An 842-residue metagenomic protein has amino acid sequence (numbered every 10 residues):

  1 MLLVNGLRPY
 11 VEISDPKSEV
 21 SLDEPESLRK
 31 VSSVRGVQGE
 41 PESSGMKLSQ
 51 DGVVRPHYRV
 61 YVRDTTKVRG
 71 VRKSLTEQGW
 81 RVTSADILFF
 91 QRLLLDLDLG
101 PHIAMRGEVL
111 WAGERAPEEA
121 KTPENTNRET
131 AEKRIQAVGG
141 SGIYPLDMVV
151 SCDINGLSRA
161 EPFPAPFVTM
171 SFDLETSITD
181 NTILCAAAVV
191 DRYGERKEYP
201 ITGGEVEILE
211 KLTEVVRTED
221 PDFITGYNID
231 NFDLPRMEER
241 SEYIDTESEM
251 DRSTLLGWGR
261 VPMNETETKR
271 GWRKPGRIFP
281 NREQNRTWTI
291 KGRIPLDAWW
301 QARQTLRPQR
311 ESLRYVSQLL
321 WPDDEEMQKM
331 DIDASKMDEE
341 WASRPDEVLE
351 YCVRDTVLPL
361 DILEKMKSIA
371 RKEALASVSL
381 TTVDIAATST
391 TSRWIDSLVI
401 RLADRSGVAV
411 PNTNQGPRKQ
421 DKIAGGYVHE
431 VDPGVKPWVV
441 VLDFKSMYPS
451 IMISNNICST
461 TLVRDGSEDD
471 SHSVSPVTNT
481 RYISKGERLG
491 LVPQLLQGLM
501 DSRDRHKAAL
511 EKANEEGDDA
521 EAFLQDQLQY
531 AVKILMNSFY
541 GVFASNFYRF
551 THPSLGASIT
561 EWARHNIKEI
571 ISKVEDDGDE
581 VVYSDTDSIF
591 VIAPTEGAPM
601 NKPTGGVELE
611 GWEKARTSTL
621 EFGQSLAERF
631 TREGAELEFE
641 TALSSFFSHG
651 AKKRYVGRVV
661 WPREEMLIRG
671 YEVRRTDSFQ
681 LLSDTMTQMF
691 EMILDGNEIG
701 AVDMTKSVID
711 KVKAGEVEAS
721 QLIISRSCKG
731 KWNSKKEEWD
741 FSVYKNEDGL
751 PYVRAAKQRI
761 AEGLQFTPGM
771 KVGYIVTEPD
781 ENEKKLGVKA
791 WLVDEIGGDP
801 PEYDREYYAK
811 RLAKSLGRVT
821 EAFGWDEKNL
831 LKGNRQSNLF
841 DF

Functional and structural regions predicted by a protein language model:
M1-Q38, S141-N228, I244, G257-R260: Conserved RNase H-like, two-metal-ion catalytic cores of nucleic-acid enzymes
V37-E42, Y58, R63, G70-L174: Long, highly charged low-complexity segments
L95, L99-E118, N125-K133, S335-N455 (+7 more regions): Common nucleic-acid-contacting/processivity interface regions adjacent to the catalytic cores of nucleic-acid enzymes
D220, I224, L234, Y243 (+1 more regions): Active-site-proximal helix-loop-helix substrate-binding element of RNase H-like nuclease domains
D233-E242, K445-S459: Short active-site loop/helix that positions an aromatic residue
E325, N566-T586, V591: Active-site palm subdomain of RNA-directed nucleic acid polymerases
I589-T619: Catalytic palm subdomain of template-directed nucleic-acid polymerases, centered on the conserved carboxylate motif
R616, L620-F842: C-terminal, non-catalytic extensions of nucleic-acid polymerases
